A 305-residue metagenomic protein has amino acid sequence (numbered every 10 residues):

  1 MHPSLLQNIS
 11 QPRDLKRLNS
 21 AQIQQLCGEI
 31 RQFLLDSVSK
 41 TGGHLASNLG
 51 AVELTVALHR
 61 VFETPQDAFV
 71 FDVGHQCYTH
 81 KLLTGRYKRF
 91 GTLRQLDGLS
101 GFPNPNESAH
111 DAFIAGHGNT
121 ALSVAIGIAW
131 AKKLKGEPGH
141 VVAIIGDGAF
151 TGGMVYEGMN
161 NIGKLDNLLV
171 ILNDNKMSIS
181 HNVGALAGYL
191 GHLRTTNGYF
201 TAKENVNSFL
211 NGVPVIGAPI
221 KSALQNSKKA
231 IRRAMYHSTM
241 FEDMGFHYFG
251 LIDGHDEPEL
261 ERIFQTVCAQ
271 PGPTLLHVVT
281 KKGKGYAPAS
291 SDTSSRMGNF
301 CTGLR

Functional and structural regions predicted by a protein language model:
M1-S4, S10-R13, K40, G85-K88 (+6 more regions): Residue-level signal for pocket-adjacent positions within structured domains
M1-T84, M240-F246, L251-F264, Q270-T280: N-terminal amphipathic, basic-rich helices that act as targeting or association modules
L6, K176-R305: Long, well-ordered, tryptophan-enriched scaffold segments
N8-Q11, R17, S47, A51 (+16 more regions): Generic structural "secondary-structure junction" signal
L26, T79, G153-M154, H181 (+1 more regions): Active-site-proximal flexible loops/turns
H44-L165: Cofactor-binding active-site loop characterized by glycine-rich and histidine/acidic residues
G74-Q76, G148-A149, N175-K176, T280-G283: Short, glycine/serine-rich, charged loops/turns that create anion-binding and catalytic segments at active sites
A109-D111, A115-A223, S227: Active-site cavity-forming subdomains of large catalytic enzyme subunits
